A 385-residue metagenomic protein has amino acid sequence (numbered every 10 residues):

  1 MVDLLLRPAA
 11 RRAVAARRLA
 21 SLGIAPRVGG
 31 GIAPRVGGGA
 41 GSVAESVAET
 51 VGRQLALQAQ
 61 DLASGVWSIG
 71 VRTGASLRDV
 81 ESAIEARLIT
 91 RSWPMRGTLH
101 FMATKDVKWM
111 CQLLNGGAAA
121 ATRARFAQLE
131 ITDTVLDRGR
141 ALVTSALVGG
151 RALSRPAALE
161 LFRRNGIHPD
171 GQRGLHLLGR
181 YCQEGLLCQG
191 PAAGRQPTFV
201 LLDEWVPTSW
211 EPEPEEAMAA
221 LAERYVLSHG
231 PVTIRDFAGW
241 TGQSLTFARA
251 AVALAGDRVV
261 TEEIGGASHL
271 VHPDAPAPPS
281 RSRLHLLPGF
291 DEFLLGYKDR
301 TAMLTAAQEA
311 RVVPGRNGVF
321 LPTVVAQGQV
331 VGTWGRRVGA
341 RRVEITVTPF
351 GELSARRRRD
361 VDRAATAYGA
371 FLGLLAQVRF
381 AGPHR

Functional and structural regions predicted by a protein language model:
M1-G30, R35-D170, A307, E344: Phosphate-backbone binding and catalysis cores of DNA-processing enzymes
E85-P94, Q183-A192, G256-E262: A short, conserved structural fragment
F101-V107, A193-P212, H269-P278: Short, cationic-aromatic polyanion-contact patches
Q112-R123, E204-E223, S228, R283-L284 (+2 more regions): Short, amphipathic alpha-helical interaction segments positioned at domain boundaries
G171-A251: Loop-centered beta-sheet repeat module
G230-P278: Anionic-ligand-binding alpha/beta catalytic cores of soluble enzymes and soluble regulatory domains that recognize
R258-E309: Non-catalytic regulatory appendages
A306, V313-V319, T323-R385: Glycine-rich, small/acidic residue-mixed loop/short-helix segments
